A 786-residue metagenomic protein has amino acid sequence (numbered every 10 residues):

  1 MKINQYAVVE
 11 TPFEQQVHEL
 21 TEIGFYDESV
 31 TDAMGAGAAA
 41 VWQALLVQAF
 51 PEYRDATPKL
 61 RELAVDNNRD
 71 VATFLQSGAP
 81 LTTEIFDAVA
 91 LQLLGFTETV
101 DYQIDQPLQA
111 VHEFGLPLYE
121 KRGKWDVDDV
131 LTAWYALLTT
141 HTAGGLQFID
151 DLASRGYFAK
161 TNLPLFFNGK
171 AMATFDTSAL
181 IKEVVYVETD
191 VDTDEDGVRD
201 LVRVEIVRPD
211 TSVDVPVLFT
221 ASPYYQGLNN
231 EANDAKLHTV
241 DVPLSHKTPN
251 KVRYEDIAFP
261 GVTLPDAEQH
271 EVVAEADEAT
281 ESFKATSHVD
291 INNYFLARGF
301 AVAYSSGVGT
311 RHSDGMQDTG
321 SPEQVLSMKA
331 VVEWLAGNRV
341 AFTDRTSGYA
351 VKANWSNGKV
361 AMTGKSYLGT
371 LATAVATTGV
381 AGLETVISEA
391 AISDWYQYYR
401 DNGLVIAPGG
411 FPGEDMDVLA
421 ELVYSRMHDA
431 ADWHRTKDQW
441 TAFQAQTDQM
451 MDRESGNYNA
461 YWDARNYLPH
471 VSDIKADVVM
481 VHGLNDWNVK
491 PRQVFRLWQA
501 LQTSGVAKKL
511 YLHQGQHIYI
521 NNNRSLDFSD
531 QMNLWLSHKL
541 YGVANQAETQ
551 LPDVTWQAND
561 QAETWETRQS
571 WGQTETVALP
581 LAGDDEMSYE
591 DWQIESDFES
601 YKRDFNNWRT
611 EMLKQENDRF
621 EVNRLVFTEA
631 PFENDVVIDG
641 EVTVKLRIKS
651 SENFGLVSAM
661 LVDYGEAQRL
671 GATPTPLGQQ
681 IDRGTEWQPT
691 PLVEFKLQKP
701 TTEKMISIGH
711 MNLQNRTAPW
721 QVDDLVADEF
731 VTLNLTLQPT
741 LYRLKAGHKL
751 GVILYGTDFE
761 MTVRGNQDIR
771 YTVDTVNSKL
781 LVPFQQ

Functional and structural regions predicted by a protein language model:
N4-P12, A279-T280, Q546-Q786: Glycine/threonine-rich phosphate-binding loop and adjacent beta-strand/alpha-helix elements that clamp
Q5-T161, M172, N229-E281, A285-N292 (+6 more regions): Accessory cap/linker subdomain of secreted extracellular hydrolases
N168-V217, P223-Q226, E231-D234, T239-A276 (+4 more regions): N-terminal cap/lid segment of alpha/beta-hydrolase-fold proteins
T211, M316-E323, A330-A361, S366: Gly/Ser-rich "nucleophile elbow"/oxyanion-hole loop immediately N-terminal to the catalytic nucleophile in hydrolases
L296-H312: Conserved alpha/beta-hydrolase
I474, M480-H482, D486: Short beta-strand/loop motif that positions the catalytic acidic residue of the alpha/beta-hydrolase fold
W487-F495: Conserved alpha/beta-hydrolase "acid-adjacent" motif
Q502-I518: Catalytic histidine neighborhood in serine/cysteine hydrolases with alpha/beta-hydrolase-type architecture
